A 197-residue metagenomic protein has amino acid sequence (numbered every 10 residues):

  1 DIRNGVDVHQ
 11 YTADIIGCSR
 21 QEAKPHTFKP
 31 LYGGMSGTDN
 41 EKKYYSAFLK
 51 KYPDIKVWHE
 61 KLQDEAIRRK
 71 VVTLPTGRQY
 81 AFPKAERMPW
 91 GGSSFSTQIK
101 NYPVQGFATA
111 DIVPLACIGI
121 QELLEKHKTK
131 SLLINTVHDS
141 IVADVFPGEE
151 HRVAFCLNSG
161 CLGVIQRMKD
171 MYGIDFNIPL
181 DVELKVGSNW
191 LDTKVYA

Functional and structural regions predicted by a protein language model:
D1-A197: Conserved catalytic core of nucleotide polymerization and phosphodiester-bond processing enzymes
